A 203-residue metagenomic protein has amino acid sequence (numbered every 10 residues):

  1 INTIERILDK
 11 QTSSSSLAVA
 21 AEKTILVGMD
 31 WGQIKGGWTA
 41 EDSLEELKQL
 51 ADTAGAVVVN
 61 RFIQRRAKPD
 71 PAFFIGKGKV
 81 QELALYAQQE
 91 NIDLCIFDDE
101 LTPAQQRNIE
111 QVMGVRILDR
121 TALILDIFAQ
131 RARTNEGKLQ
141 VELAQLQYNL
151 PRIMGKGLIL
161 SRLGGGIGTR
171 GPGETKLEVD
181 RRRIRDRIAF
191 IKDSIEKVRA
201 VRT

Functional and structural regions predicted by a protein language model:
I1-R120, I124: N-terminal accessory targeting/assembly segments
I1-T3, K10-I25, I34-K35, I159-T203: Conserved G1/Walker A P-loop phosphate-binding module
Q33, G76-K77, P103, D119 (+5 more regions): Generic structural "secondary-structure junction" signal
G36-A40, F73-K77, D99-E100, A132 (+2 more regions): Conserved phosphate/pyrophosphate-binding and hydrolysis machinery centered on Walker-type P-loop NTPases, extending
T53, Q89, N108, Q145-Y148 (+5 more regions): Residues on one face of amphipathic alpha-helical coiled coils
D70-P71, I124, N135, K156 (+2 more regions): Glycine-rich, flexible loop/turn motifs
A122-V141: Short alpha-helix plus adjacent loop in nuclease-associated cores
G137-N149, L163: Transport-system extracytoplasmic interface segments
